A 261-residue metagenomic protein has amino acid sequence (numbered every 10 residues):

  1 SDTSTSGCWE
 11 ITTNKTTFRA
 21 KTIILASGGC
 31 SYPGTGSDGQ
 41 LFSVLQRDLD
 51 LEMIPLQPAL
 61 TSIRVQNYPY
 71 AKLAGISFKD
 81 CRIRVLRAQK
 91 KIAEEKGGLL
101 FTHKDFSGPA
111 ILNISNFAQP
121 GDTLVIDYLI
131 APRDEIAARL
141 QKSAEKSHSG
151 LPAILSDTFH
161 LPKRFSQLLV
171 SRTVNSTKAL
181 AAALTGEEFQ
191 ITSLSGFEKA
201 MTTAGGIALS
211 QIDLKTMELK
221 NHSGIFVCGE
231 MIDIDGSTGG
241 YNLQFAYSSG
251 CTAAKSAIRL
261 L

Functional and structural regions predicted by a protein language model:
S1-F18, I23, R87-Q89: Conserved beta-strand-loop-beta-strand element in the redox core of flavoprotein oxidoreductases
T17-P33, L45-Q46, L99-T102, I225-V227 (+1 more regions): Short hydrophobic core segments
T22-Y68: Glycine-rich loop(s) and the adjacent beta-strand/alpha-helix scaffold that form part
G29-V44, I234-L261: A conserved FAD-binding loop/helix module that cradles the flavin
Y32-P33, S62-I63, T102, F106-P109 (+2 more regions): Glycine-rich phosphate/pyrophosphate-binding beta-alpha loops
D50-N175: An anion/pyrophosphate-binding glycine-rich loop and adjacent beta-alpha core in soluble alpha-beta enzymes
N116-P120, L151, S176, G224-I225 (+1 more regions): Conserved mid-domain beta->alpha element of the FAD-binding
R164-D235: A glycine-rich dinucleotide-binding beta-alpha-beta segment and adjacent secondary-structure elements that constitute
